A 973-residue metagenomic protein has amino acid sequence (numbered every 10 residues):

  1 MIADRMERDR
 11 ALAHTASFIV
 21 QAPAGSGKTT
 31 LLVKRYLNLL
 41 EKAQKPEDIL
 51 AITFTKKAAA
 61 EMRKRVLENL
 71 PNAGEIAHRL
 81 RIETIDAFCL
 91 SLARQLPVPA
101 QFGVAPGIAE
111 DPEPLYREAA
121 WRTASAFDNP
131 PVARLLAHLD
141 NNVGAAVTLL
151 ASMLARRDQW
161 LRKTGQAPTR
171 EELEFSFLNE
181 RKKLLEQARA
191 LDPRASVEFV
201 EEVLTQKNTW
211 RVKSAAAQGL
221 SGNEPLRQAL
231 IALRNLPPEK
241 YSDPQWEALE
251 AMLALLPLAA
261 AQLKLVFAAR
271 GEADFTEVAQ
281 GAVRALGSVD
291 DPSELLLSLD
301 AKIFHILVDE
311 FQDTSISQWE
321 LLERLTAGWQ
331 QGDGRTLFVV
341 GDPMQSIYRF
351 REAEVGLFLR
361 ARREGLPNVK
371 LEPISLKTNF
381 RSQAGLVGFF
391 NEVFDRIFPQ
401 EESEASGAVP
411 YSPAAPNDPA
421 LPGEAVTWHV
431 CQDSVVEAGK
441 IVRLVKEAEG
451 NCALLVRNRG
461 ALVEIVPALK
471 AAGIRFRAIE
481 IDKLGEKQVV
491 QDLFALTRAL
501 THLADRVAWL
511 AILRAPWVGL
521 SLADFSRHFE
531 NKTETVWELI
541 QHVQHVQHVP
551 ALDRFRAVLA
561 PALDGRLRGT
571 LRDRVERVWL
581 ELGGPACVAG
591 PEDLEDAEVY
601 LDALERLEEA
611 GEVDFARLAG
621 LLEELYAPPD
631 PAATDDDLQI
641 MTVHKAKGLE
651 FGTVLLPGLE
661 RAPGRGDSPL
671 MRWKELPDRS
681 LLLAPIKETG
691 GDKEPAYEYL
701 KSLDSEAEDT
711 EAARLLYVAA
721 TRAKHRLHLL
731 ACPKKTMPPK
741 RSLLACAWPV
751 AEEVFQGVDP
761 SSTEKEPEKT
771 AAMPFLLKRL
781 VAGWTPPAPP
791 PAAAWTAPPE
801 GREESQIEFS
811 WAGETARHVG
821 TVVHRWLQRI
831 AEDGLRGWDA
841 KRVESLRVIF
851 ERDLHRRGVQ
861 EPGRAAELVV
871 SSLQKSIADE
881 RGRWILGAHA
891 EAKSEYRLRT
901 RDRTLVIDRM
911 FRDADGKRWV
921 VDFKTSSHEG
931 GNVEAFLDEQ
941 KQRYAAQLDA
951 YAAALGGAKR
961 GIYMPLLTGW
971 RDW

Functional and structural regions predicted by a protein language model:
M1-K64, P114, E118, R162-K163 (+9 more regions): Conserved motor-region signature of P-loop NTPase helicases/translocases
I2, P23, G144-A273, V466 (+5 more regions): Conserved ATP-driven helicase/translocase motor core recognized via long, highly charged RecA-like/P-loop NTPase domain
A3, A13-V20, P46-A58, L70-S214 (+2 more regions): Conserved ATP-dependent motor core of P-loop NTPases, especially the RecA-like helicase ATPase domain
E83-C89, R181, M252-H305, S317-L321: Conserved helicase/translocase P-loop NTPase motor core
D158, S412-N417, C431, Q806-R901 (+1 more regions): A non-catalytic, helix-rich entry segment at domain boundaries
E247, V266-R270, S293-L296, S346-F350 (+10 more regions): Short, contiguous acidic/charged loop-to-helix segments that flank catalytic cores in large enzymes
W517-V518, F529, A632-L638, P663 (+4 more regions): C-terminal accessory regions
R901-W973: Mg2+/Mn2+-dependent nuclease catalytic core
